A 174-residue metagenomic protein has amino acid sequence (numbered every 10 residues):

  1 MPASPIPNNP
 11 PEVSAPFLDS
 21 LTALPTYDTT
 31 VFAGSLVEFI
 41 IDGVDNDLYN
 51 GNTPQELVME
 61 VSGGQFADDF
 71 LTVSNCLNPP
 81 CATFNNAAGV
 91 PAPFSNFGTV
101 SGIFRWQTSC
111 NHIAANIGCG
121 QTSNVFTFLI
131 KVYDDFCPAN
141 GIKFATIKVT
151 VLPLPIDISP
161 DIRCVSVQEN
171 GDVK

Functional and structural regions predicted by a protein language model:
M1-G51, N140-N170: Extracellular interdomain linkers/hinges and stalk-like, low-complexity segments in secreted or single-pass
P10-L21, S35, V44-I103, A145-I147: Surface-exposed or secretory-pathway low-complexity segments enriched in glycine-proline and Ser/Thr/acidic residues
L36, S101, S123-T127: Extracellular Ig-like/FN3 beta-sandwich strand-entry sites
G43-D45, T108, V132: Hydrophobic beta-strand positions in extracellular immunoglobulin-like domains
I103-T122: Extracellular/luminal low-complexity segments enriched in Ser/Thr/Pro
V132-N140: Short, solvent-exposed loop/turn segments at the edges of extracellular beta-sandwich modules
